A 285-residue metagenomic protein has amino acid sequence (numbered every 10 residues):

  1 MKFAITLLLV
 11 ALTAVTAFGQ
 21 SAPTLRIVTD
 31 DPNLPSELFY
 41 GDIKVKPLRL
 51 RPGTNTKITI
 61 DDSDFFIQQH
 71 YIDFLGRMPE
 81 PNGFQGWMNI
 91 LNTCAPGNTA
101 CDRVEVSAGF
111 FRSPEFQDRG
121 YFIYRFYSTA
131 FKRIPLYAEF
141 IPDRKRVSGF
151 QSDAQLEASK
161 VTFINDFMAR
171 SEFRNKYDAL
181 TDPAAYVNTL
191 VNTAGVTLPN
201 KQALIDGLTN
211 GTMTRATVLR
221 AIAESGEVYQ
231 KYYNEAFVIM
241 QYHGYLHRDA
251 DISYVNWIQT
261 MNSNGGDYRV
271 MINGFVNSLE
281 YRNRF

Functional and structural regions predicted by a protein language model:
M1-A4: Positively charged n-region of N-terminal signal peptides that target proteins for export
T6-T16: Bacterial N-terminal signal peptides
F18-F285: Composition-driven recognition of low-complexity segments enriched in small/aliphatic/hydroxylated residues
